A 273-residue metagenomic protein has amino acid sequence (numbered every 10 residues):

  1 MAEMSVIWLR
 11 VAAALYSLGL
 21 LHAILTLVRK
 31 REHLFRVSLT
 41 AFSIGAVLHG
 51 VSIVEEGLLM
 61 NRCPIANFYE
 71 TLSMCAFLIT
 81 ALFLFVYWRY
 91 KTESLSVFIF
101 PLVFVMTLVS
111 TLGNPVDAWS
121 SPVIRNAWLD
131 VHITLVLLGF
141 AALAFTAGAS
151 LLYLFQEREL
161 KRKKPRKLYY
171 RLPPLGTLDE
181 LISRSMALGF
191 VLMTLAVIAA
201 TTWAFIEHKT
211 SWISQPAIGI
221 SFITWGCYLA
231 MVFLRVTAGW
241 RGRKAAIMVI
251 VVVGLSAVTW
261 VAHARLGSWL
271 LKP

Functional and structural regions predicted by a protein language model:
S5-W119, T134-R158, T177-I206, I213-P273: Hydrophobic cores of alpha-helical transmembrane segments in multi-pass integral membrane proteins
N61, I124-N126, L168, K209: Short, flexible active-site loop motifs that bind/organize anionic cofactors or intermediates
D117-V131: Interhelical loops and loop-helix junctions of multi-pass membrane transporters/channels
K161-G176: Juxtamembrane inter-helical linkers in multi-pass membrane proteins
